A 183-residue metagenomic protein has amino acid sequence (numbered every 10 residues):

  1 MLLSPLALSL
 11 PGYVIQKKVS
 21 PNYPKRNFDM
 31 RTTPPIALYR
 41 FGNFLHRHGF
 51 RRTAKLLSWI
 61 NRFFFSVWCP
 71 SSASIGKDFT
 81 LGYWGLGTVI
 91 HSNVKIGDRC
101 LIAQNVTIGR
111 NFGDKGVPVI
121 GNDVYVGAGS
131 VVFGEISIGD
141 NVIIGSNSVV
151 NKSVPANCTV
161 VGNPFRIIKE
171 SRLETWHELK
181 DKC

Functional and structural regions predicted by a protein language model:
M1-V67, F165, S171-C183: Terminal amphipathic alpha-helical/low-complexity segments used for targeting or macromolecular assembly
F64, G85, K115: Short coil/loop residues immediately preceding or within conserved phosphate-binding loops of NTP-utilizing enzyme
P70-S71, G76-K77, G82-Y83, H91-S92 (+11 more regions): Left-handed beta-helix
N111-F112, K169: Active-site-proximal flexible loops/turns
